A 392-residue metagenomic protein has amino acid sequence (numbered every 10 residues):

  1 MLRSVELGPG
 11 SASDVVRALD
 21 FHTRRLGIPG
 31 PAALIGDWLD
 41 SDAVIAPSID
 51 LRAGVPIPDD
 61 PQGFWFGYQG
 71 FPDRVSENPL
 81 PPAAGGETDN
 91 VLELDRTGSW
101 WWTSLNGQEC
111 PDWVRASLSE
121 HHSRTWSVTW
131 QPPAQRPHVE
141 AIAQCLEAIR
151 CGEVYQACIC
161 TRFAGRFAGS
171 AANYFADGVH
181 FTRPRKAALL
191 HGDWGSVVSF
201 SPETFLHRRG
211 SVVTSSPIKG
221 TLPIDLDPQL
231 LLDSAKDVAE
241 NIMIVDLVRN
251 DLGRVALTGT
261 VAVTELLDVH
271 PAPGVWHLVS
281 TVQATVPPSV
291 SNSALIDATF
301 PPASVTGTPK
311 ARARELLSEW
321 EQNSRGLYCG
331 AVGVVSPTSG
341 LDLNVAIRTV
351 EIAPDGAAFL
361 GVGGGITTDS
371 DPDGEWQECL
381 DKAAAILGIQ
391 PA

Functional and structural regions predicted by a protein language model:
M1-A392: Extended alpha-helical targeting/anchoring segments, especially N-terminal organellar/secretory targeting helices
